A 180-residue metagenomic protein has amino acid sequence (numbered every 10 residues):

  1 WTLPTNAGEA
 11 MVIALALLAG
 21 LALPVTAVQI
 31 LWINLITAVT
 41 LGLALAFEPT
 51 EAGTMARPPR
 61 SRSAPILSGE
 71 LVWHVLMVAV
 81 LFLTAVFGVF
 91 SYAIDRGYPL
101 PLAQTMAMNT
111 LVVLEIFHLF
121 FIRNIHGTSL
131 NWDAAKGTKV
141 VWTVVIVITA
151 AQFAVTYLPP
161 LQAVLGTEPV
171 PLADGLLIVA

Functional and structural regions predicted by a protein language model:
W1-G127: Membrane-embedded transport module
V12, F82-V89, V147-A163: Hydrophobic alpha-helical transmembrane segments in multi-pass integral membrane proteins
I94-Y98, T128-N131, P160-E168: Membrane-interface helix termini and inter-helical loops of multi-pass transporters
H118-F121, V140-V155: Hydrophobic alpha-helical membrane segments
N131-V140: Cytoplasmic-side transmembrane-helix entry/capping segments in multi-pass membrane proteins
P169-A180: Membrane-interface transmembrane-helix boundary segments in multi-pass integral membrane proteins
